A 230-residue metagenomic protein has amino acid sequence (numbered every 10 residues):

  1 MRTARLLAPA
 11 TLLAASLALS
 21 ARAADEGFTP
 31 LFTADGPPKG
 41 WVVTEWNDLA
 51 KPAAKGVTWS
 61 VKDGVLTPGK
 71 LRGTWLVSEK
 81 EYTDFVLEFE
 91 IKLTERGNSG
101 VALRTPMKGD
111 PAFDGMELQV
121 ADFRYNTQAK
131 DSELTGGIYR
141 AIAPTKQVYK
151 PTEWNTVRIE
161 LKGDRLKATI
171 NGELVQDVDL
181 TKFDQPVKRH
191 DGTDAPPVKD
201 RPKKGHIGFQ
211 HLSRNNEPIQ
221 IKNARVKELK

Functional and structural regions predicted by a protein language model:
M1-L6: Positively charged n-region of N-terminal signal peptides that target proteins for export
A8-A18: Bacterial N-terminal signal peptides
A21-K230: Carbohydrate-interacting regions of secretory-pathway proteins
